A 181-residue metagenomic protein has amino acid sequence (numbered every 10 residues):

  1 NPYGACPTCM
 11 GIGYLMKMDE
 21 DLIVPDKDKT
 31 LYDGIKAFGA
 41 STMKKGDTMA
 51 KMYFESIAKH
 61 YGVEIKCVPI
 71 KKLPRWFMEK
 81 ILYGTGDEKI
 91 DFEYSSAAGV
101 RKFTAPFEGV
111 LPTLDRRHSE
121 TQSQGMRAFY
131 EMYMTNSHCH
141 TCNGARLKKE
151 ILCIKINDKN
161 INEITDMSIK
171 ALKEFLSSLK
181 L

Functional and structural regions predicted by a protein language model:
N1-L181: P-loop/Walker A nucleotide phosphate-binding surfaces of NTP-dependent enzymes
